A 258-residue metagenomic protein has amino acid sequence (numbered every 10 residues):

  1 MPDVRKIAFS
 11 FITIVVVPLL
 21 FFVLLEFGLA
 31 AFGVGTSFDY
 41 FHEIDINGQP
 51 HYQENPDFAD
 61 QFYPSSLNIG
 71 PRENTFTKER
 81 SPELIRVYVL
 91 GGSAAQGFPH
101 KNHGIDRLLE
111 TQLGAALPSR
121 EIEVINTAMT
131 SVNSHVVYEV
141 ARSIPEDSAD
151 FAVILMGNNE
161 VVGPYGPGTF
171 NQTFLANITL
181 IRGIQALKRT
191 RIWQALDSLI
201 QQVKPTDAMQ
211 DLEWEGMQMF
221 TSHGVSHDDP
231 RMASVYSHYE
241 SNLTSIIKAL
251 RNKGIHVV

Functional and structural regions predicted by a protein language model:
I12-G28: Hydrophobic membrane-insertion alpha-helices, especially the h-region of bacterial N-terminal signal peptides
L25, V34, F98-N102, V136-Y138 (+1 more regions): Short, solvent-exposed loop/turn and secondary-structure capping segments
F32-L117: Membrane/wall-proximal cationic-aromatic binding patches
L84-R86, R120-I122, D147-A152, R251-V258: Loop/turn elements at helix/coil->beta-strand transitions in domains of secreted/extracellular proteins
S93-G97, M129-S134, F151, N158-G163 (+1 more regions): Solvent-exposed loop/turn segments at secondary-structure junctions within structured extracellular/periplasmic domains
S93-H100, N126-M129, D229-Y236, I246: Second-shell loop/turn segments in exported
V137-D150: Short, well-structured alpha-helical segments in soluble
N158-V258: Serine-dependent acyl-ester chemistry module
